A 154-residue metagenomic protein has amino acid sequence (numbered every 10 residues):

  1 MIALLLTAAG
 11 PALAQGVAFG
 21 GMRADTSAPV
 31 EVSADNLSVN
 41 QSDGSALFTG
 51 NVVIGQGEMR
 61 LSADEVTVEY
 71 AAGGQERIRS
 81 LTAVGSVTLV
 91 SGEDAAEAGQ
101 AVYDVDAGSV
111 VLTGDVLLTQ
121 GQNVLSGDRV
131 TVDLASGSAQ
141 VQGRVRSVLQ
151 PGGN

Functional and structural regions predicted by a protein language model:
M1-N154: Mature-chain termini and adjacent capping regions
